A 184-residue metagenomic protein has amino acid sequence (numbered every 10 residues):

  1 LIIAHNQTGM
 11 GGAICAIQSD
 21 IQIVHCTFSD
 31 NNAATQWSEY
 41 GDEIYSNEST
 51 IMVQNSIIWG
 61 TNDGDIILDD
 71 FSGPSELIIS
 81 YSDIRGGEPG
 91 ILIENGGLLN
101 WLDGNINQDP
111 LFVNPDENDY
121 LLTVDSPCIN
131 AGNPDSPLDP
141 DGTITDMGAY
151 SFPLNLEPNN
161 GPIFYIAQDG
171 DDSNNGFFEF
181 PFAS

Functional and structural regions predicted by a protein language model:
L1-D119: Predominantly extracellular beta-rich ligand-binding scaffolds that present long acidic/polar faces for carbohydrate
N32, S151, D172: Feature marks short, surface-exposed loop/turn motifs that line or immediately flank catalytic pockets and channel
S38-Y40, Y45, D119-S126, D141-I144 (+1 more regions): Short, polar loop/linker segments at the starts of domains and inter-domain junctions
P89, L98-S151: C-terminal accessory segments
D109-D116, L154-S184: Right-handed parallel beta-helix/beta-solenoid
